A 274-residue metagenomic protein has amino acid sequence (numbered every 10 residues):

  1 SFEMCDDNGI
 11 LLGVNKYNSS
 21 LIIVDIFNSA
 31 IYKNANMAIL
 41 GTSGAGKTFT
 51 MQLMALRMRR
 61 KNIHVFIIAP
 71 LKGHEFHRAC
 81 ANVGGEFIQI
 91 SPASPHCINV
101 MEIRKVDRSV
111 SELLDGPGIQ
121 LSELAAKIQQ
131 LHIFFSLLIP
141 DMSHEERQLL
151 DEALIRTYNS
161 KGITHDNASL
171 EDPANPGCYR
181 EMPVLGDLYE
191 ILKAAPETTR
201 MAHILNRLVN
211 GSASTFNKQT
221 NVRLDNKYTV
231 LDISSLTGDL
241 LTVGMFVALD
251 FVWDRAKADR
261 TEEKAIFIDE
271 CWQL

Functional and structural regions predicted by a protein language model:
S1-I22, N28, K72-G73, H77-G85 (+2 more regions): P-loop NTPase motor domains
N34: Short coil/loop residues immediately preceding or within conserved phosphate-binding loops of NTP-utilizing enzyme
I39: Hydrophobic anchor at the beta1->P-loop junction of P-loop NTPases
G44: Walker A (P-loop) phosphate-binding loop of P-loop NTPases
K47: Conserved lysine of the Walker
T50: Hydrophobic positions on the alpha1 helix immediately C-terminal to the Walker A/P-loop
L56-F66, V83-G85: Post-Walker A helix-loop "phosphate-sensing" segment adjacent to the P-loop in P-loop NTPases
I68-P70: Cofactor-binding loop segments of dinucleotide-utilizing enzymes, especially the Rossmann-like FAD- and NAD(P)+-binding
